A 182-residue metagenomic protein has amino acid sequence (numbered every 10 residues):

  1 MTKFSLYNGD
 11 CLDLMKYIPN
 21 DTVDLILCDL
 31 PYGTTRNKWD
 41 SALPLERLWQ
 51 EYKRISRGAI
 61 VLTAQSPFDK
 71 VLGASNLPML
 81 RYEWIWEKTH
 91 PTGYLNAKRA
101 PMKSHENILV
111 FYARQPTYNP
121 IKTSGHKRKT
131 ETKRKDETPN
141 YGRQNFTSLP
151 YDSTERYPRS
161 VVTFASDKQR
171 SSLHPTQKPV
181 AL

Functional and structural regions predicted by a protein language model:
T2-L182: Core catalytic lobe of class I
